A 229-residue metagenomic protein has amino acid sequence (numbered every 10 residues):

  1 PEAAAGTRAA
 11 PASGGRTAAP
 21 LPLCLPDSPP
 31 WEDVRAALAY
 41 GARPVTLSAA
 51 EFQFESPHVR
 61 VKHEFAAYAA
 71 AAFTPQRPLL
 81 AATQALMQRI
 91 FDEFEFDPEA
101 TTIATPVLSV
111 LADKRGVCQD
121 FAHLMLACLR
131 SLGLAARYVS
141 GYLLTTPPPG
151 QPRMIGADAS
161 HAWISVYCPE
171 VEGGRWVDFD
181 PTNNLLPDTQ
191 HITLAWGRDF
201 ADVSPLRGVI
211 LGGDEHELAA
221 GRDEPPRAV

Functional and structural regions predicted by a protein language model:
P1, A12, I164, A220-R222: A structural signal for short, well-ordered beta-strand segments
P1-A42: Intrinsically disordered, low-complexity N-terminal segments that are enriched in acidic
P11-S13, P26, L79, T83 (+8 more regions): General "foldedness" signal
R16-A18, G116, R137: N-terminal functional modules and adjacent low-complexity/disordered segments of proteins
P20-L23, R43, S48, F54 (+5 more regions): Generic structural signal for short, flexible, solvent-exposed coil/loop and linker residues
P30, A36-G116, L132, R198-F200 (+2 more regions): Secondary-structure boundary elements
Q88, D120-L211, H216: Hydrophobic/aromatic-rich core segments of domains that either
